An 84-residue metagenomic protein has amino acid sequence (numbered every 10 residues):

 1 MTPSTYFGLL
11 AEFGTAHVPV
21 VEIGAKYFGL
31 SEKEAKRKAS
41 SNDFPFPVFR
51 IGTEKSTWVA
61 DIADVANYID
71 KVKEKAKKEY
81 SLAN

Functional and structural regions predicted by a protein language model:
S4-E34, K38, K71: Polyanion-binding surface elements
Y27-V59, K75, L82: Major-groove DNA-recognition helix of helix-turn-helix-type DNA-binding domains
I62-N84: A short, Lys/Arg-enriched interface patch at domain edges and termini
